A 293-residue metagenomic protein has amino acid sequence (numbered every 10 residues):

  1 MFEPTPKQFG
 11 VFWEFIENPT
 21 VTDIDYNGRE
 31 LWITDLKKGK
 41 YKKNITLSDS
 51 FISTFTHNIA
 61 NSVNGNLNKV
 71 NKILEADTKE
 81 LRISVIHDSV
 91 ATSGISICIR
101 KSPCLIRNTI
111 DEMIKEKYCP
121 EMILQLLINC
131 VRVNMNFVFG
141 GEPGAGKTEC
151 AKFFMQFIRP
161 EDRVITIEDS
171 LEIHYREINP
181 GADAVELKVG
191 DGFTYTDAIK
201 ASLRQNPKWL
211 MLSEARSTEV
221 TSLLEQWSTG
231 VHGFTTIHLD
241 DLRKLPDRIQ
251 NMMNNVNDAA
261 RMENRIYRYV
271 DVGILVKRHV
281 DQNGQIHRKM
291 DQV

Functional and structural regions predicted by a protein language model:
M1-T22, V63-V70: Phosphate-interacting basic helix/loop segments used at nucleotide- and nucleic-acid interfaces
W32-V133: P-loop NTP-binding catalytic core
F139-G141: Hydrophobic anchor at the beta1->P-loop junction of P-loop NTPases
G144: Walker A (P-loop) phosphate-binding loop of P-loop NTPases
K147: Conserved lysine of the Walker
C150, F154: Hydrophobic positions on the alpha1 helix immediately C-terminal to the Walker A/P-loop
M155-R265, R278: Switch/coupling sub-region of P-loop NTPases
Y267-V293: Conserved P-loop NTPase
